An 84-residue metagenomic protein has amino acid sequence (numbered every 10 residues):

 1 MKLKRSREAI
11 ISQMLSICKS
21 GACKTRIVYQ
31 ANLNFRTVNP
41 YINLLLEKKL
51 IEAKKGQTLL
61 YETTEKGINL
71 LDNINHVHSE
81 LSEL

Functional and structural regions predicted by a protein language model:
M1-S12: Short alpha-helical segments that sit at the start of domains
C18-C23: Short capping segments at the starts of secondary-structure elements
R26-Q30: A short acidic, leucine-rich amphipathic alpha-helix
L33-E47: Short amphipathic alpha-helical interaction segments
L46-K55: A short, conserved structural fragment
Q57-I74: Basic, amphipathic "hinge/linker" alpha-helix immediately C-terminal to the N-terminal HTH DNA-binding motif
H76-L84: Amphipathic alpha-helical dimerization/coiled-coil segments that flank or bridge DNA-binding/regulatory modules
